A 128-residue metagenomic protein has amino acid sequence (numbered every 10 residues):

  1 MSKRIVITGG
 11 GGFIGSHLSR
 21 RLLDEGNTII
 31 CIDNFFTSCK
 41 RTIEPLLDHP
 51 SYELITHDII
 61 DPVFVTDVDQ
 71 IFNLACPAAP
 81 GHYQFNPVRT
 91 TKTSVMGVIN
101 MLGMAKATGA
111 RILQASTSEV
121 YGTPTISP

Functional and structural regions predicted by a protein language model:
M1-P128: N-terminal Rossmann-like NAD(P)+-binding domain of SDR-like oxidoreductases, especially those catalyzing
